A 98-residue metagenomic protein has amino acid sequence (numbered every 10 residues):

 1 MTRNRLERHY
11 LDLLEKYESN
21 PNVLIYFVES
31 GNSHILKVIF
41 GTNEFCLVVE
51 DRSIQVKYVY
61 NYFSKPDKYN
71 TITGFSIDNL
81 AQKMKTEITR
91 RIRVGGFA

Functional and structural regions predicted by a protein language model:
M1, R90-A98: Short intrinsically disordered terminal tails
M1-I39, F63-T71, I77: Negatively charged, low-complexity tracts enriched in Asp/Glu with abundant Ser/Thr
N22-F27, K37, L47-V48, Q55-Y58 (+1 more regions): Detector for intrinsically disordered, low-structure N-terminal pre-sequences
S33, N43, S76, F97-A98: Compositionally biased, intrinsically disordered low-complexity regions
G41-N79: Intrinsically disordered, low-complexity regulatory segments enriched in Ser/Thr/Pro and charged residues
